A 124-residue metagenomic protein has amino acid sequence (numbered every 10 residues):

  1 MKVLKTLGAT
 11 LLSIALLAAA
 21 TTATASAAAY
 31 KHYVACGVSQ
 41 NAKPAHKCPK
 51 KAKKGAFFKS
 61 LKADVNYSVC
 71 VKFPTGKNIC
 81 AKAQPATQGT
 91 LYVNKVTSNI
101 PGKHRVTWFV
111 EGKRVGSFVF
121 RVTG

Functional and structural regions predicted by a protein language model:
M1-L11: Bacterial N-terminal signal peptides that target proteins for export
I14-A25: C-terminal segment of classical bacterial N-terminal signal peptides
S26-A52: Short, compositionally biased P/S/T/A/G/V-rich stretches that sit at domain boundaries
K51-A63: Aromatic/hydrophobic beta-strand junction motif of beta-rich domains
L61, A83-Q84, V96-N99, H104-V122: Short, exposed beta-strand-loop hairpins at the edges of beta-sheets in extracellular/periplasmic proteins
D64-S68: Solvent-exposed loop/turn segments flanking beta-strands in beta-repeat/beta-sandwich domains
C70-N78, E111-K113: Change "in extracellular beta-sheet-rich domains … of secreted and cell-surface proteins" to "in beta-sheet-rich domains
A86-N94: Aromatic sugar-binding surface patches on proteins that engage polysaccharides or sugar-phosphate polymers
